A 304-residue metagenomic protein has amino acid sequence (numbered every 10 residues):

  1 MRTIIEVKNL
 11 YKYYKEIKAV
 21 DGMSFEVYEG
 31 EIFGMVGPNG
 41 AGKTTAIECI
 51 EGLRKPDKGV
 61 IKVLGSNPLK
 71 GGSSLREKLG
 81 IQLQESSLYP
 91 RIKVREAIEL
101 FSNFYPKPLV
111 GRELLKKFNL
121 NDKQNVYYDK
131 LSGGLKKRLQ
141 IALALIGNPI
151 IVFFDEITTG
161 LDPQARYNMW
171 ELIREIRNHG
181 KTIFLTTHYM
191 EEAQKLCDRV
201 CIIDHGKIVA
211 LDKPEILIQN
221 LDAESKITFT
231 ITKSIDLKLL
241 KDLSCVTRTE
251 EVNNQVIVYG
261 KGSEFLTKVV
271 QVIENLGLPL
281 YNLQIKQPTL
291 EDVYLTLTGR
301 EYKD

Functional and structural regions predicted by a protein language model:
R2-I5, K12-L185, M190-A210: ABC transporter nucleotide-binding domains
A19, E192, I235-D236, F265 (+1 more regions): Short phosphate-engaging motifs
S66-L69, I208, S234, S263 (+1 more regions): Short, surface-exposed acidic/glycine-rich loop or hinge patches that mediate macromolecular interfaces
K123, G133, T232, K261 (+1 more regions): Structured loop/turn residues at secondary-structure junctions
E171-K261: ABC transporter nucleotide-binding domain
K261-D304: C-terminal coupling/interaction segments
